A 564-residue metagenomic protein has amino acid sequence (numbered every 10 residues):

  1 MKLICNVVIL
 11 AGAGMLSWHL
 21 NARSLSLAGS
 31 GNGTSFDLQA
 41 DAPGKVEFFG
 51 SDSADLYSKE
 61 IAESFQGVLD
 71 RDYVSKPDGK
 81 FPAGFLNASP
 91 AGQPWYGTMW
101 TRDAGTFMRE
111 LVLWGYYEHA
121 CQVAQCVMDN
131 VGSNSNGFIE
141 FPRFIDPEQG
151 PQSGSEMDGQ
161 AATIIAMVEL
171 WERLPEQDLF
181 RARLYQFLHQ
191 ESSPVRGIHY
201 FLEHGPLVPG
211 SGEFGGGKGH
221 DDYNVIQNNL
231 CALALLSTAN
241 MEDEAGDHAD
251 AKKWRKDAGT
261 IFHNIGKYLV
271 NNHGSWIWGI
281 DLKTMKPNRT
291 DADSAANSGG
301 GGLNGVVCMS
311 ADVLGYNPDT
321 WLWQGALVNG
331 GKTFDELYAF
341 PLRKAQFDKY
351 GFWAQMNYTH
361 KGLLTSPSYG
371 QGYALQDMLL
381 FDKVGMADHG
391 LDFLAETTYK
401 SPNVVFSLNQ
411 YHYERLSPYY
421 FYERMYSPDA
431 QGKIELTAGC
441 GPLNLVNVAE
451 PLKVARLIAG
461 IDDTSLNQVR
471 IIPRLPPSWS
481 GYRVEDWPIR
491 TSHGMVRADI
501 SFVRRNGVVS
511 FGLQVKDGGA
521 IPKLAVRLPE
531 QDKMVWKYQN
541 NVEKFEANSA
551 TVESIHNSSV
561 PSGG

Functional and structural regions predicted by a protein language model:
L25-M99, Q122, C126, I198 (+2 more regions): Low-complexity, Ser/Thr/Pro/Gly-enriched N-terminal "stalk/linker" regions
D41-D52, G105-H119, A162-L179, L230-H248 (+3 more regions): Well-ordered alpha-helical scaffold segments within catalytic/enzyme domains
K59, E63-G67, Q122, C126-N130 (+7 more regions): Alpha-helical scaffold segments in carbohydrate-active enzymes
D70-Y73, E140-R143, A249-L282, W321-R497 (+2 more regions): Non-catalytic carbohydrate-binding regions of carbohydrate-active enzymes
A83-G97, F138-A162, E169, E176-L179 (+4 more regions): The feature captures the catalytic groove of carbohydrate-active enzymes
W95-H204, N224-A232, Q371, A387 (+1 more regions): Aromatic-rich carbohydrate-recognition surfaces in CAZymes
I471-P473, Q514-D532: Surface-exposed beta-strand/loop patches in extracellular or lumenal glycoproteins
N541-G564: C-terminal beta-strand-rich structural cap/linker in extracellular carbohydrate-active enzymes
